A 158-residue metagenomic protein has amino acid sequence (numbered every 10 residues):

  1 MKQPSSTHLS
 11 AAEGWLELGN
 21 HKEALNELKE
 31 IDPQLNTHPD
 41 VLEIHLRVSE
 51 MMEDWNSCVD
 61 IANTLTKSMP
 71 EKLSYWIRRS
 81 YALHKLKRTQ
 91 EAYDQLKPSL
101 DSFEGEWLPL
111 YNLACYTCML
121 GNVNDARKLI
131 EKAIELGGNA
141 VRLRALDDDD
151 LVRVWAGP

Functional and structural regions predicted by a protein language model:
Q3-P4, T37, E71, G105 (+1 more regions): Short coil loop/turn residues that delineate tetratricopeptide repeat
Q3-Q34, D40-M51: Alpha-helical segment of the N-proximal tetratricopeptide repeat
S10, I44, R78, N112 (+1 more regions): "A position-specific structural signal for the A-helix of alpha-solenoid helical repeats
E17-L18, M51, K85, M119 (+1 more regions): Register position in tetratricopeptide repeats
D40-L108: Alpha-helical adaptor scaffolds
C118-V141: TPR/TPR-like (Sel1-like) alpha-helical repeat modules
G137-P158: Terminal, low-structured helical/coil segments at or just beyond the last alpha-helical repeat
